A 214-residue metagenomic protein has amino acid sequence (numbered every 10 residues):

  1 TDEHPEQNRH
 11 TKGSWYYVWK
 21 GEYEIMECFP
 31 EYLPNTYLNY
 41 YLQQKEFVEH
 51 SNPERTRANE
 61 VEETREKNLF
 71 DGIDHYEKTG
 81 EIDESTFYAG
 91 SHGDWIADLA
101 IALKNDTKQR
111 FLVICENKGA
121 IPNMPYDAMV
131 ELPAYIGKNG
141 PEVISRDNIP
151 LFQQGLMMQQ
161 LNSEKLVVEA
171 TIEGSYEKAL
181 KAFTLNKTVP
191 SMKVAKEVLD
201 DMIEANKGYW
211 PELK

Functional and structural regions predicted by a protein language model:
T1-K214: Long, compositionally biased stretches enriched for glycine and/or charged residues
